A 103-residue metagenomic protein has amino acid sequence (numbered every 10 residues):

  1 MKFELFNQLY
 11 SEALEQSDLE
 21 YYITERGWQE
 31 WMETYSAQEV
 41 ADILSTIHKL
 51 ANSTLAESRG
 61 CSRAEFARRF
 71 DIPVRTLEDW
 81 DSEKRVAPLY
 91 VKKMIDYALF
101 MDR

Functional and structural regions predicted by a protein language model:
M1, G60, M101-R103: Short intrinsically disordered terminal tails
M1-I47: N-terminal flexible/basic segments that precede or flank functional cores
Y35, V86-R103: DNA major-groove recognition helix of helix-turn-helix/homeodomain DNA-binding modules
V40-C61, R75: Acidic, low-complexity, intrinsically disordered interaction modules
E57, S82-E83: Residues marking the start of alpha-helices
G60-E78: Short alpha-helical DNA-recognition segment
F70, L77, D81, V91-K92 (+1 more regions): DNA major-groove recognition helix of helix-turn-helix
D71, R85-V86: Short, conserved sequence motifs enriched in acidic/basic residues, glycine, and aromatics that mark functional "hot
